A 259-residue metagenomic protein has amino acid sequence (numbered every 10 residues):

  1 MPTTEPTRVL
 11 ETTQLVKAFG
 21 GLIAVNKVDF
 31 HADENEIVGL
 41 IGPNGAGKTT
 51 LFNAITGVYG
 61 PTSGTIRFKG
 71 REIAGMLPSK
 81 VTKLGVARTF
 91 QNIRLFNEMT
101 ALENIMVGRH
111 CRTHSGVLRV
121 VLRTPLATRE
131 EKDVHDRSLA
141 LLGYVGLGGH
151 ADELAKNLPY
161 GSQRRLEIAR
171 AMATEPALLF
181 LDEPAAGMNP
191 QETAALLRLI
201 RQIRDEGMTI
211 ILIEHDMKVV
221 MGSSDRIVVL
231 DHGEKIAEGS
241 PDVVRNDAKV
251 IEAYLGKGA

Functional and structural regions predicted by a protein language model:
P2-A259: Glycine-rich phosphate-binding loops of nucleotide-dependent enzymes
